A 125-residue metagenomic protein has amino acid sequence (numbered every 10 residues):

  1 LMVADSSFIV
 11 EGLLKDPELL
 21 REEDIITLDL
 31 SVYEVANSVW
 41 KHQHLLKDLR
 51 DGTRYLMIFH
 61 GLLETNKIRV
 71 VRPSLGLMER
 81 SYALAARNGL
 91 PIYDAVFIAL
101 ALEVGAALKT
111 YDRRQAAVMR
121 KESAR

Functional and structural regions predicted by a protein language model:
L1, T27-L28, V70-V71, I98-R125: Acidic, PIN/NYN-like endoribonuclease modules and their adjacent C-terminal/linker elements
L1-E34, H42-Y55: Short, well-structured N-terminal submotif of metal-dependent ribonuclease cores
D5, D94, D112: Acidic active-site catalytic centers that drive phospho-/nucleotidyl reactions and related ester hydrolyses
F8-I9, S31, G76-L77, F97 (+1 more regions): Alpha-helix capping/helix-boundary segments
G12, E34, R80, A117-V118: Phosphate- and divalent-cation-binding pockets in alpha/beta enzyme and binding domains that engage nucleotide-derived
V39, Q43-L46, K67, G105: Short amphipathic alpha-helical interaction patches enriched in hydrophobic/aromatic residues with interspersed Lys/Arg
R54-R87, A99: Acidic catalytic patch
